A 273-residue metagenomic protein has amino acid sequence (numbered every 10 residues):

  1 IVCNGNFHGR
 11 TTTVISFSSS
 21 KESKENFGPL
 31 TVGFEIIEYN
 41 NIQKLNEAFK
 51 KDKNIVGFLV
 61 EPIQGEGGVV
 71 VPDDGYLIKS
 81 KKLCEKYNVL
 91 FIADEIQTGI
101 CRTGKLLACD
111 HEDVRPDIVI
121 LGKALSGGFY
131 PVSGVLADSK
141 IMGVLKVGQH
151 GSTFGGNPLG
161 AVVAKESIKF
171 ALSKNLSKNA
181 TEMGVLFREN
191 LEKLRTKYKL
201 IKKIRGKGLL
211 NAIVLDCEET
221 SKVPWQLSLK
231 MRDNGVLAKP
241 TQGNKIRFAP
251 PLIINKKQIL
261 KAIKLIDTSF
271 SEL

Functional and structural regions predicted by a protein language model:
I1-L273: Conserved N-terminal phosphate-binding loop of PLP-dependent enzymes in the Aspartate aminotransferase
